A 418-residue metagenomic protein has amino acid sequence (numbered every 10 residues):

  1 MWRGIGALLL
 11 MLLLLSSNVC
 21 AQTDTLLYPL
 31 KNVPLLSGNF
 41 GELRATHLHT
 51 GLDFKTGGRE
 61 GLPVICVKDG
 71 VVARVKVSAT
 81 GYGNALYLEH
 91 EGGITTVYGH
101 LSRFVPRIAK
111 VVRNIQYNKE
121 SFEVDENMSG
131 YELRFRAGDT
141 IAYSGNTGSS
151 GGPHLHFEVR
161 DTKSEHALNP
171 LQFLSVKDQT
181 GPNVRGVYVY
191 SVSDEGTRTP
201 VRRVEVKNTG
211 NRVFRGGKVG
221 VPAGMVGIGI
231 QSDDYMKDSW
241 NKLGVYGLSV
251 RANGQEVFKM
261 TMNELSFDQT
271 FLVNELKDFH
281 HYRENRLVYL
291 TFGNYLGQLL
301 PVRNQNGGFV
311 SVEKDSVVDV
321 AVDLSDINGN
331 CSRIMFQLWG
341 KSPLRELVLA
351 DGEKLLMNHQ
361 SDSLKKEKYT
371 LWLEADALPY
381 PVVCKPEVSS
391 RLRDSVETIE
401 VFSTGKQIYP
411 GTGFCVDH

Functional and structural regions predicted by a protein language model:
G6-S17: Bacterial N-terminal signal peptides
C20-T95, S102-R107, F122-Y131, R136-A137 (+3 more regions): Surface-exposed, glycine-biased beta-strand/turn segments
T95-G130, T197, K207-G217, G244 (+1 more regions): Exoplasmic/lumenal beta-rich domain surfaces
G229-D233, E374, C415-D417: Short edge beta-strand/loop segments characteristic of extracellular beta-sandwich folds
S311-V317: Surface-exposed, short loops/turns at beta-strand junctions within beta-sandwich domains
N328-G352: Short beta-strand elements
E346, E387-H418: Proteolytic processing hotspots in large secreted/extracellular or virion-associated proteins and select intracellular
